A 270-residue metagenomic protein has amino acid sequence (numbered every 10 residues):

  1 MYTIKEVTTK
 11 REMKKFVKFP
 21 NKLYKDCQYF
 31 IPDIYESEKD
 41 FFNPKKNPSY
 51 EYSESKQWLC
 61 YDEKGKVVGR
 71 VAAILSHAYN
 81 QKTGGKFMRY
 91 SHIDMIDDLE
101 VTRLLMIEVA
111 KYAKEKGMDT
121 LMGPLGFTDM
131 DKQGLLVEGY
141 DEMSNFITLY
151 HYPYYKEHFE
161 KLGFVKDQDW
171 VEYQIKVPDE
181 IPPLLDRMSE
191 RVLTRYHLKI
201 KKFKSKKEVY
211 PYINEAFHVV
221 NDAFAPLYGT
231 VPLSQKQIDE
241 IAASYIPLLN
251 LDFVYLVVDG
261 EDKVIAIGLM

Functional and structural regions predicted by a protein language model:
M1-K45, Y196-Q237, K263-A266: Short amphipathic alpha-helix that is part of the acyltransferase structural core
F19-P20, E51-S55, R70: Membrane-embedded alpha-helical bundles of multi-pass transporters/translocases, especially carrier/permease families
N43-L59, E63, A243-Y255: A short helix-loop-beta-strand connector motif used in the catalytic cores of GNAT acetyltransferases and, in some
Q57-L59, K66-L75, L256, K263-M270: Conserved beta-strand in the GNAT
K82-G163: Acyl-donor binding region in acyl/amide transferases
T120-G126, D167-Q174, L256: A structural signal for short, well-ordered beta-strand segments and their strand-loop junctions that often border
L149-G229: Acyltransferase donor/substrate-recognition loop-hinge adjacent to the catalytic core
P232-M270: Long, well-ordered mid-to-C-terminal structural blocks that present hydrophobic/aromatic surfaces
